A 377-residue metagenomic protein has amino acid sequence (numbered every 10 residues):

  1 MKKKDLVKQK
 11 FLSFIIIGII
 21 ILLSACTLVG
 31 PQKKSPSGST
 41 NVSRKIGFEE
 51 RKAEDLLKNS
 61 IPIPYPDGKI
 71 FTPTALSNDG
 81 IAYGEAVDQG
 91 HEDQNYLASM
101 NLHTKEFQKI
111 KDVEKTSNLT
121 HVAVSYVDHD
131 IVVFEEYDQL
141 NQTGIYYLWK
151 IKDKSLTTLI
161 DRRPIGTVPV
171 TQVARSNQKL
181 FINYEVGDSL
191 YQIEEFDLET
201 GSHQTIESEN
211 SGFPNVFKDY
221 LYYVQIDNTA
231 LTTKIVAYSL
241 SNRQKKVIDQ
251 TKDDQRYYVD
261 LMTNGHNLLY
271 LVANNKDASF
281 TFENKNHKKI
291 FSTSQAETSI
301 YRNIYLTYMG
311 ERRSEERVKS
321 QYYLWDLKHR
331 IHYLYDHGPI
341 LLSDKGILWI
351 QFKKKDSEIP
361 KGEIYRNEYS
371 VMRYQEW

Functional and structural regions predicted by a protein language model:
K3-I15: Bacterial N-terminal signal peptides that target proteins for export
L23-A25: C-terminal motif of bacterial Sec signal peptides marking the signal peptidase cleavage site
T27-S35: Bacterial lipoprotein signal-peptidase II cleavage site
N41-P66, Q89-D112, N141-D161, G187-E207 (+4 more regions): Surface-exposed loop/turn elements that mediate protein-protein interactions on large endomembrane-trafficking
I61-N95, S117, V122: Beta-strand-rich domains and repeat architectures in extracellular enzymes and scaffolds, especially beta-propellers
G68-S77, S117-V127, I165-S176, S208-D219 (+3 more regions): Repeated scaffold domains used in trafficking and secretory/extracellular systems, primarily beta-propellers
Y83-G90, D128, V133-L140, Q172-N177 (+7 more regions): Beta-strand C-termini and the immediately following turn/loop, strongest in propeller blades
L119-I193: A generic tandem-repeat structural signature
